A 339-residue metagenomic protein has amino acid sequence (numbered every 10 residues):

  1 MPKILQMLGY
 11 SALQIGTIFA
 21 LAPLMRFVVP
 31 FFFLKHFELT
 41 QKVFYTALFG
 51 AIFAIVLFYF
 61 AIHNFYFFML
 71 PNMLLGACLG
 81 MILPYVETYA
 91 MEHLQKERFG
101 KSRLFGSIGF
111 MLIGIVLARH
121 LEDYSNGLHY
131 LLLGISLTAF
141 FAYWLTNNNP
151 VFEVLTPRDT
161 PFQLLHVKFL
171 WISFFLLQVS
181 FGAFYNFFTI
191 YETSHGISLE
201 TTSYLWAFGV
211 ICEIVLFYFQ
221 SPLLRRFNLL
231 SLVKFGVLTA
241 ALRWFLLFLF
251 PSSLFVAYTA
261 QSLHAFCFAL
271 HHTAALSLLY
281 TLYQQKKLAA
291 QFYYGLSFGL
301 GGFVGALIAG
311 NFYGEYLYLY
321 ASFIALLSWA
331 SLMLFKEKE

Functional and structural regions predicted by a protein language model:
M1-R26, V167-L205, H272-T273: Helix-loop boundary and gating motifs at the non-cytosolic
F27-Q41, L121, L216-L229, Y313: Helix-to-loop junctions at the C-terminal end of transmembrane segments in multipass secondary transporters
V43-L57, S231-L246: Structural signature of the two symmetry-related core transmembrane helices
F65-L83, F175, F255-L270: Hydrophobic core of transmembrane alpha-helices in multi-pass small-molecule transporters, especially MFS/SLC-type
L79-L94, A269-Y283: Intracellular juxtamembrane helix-capping segments at the cytosolic ends of symmetry-related transmembrane helices
R119-I135, G310-W329: A membrane-interface helix-boundary motif in multi-pass transporters
L145-Q178: Juxtamembrane intracellular "pre-TM" segments in multi-pass secondary transporters
Q285-G314: A late C-terminal transmembrane helix in Major Facilitator Superfamily
